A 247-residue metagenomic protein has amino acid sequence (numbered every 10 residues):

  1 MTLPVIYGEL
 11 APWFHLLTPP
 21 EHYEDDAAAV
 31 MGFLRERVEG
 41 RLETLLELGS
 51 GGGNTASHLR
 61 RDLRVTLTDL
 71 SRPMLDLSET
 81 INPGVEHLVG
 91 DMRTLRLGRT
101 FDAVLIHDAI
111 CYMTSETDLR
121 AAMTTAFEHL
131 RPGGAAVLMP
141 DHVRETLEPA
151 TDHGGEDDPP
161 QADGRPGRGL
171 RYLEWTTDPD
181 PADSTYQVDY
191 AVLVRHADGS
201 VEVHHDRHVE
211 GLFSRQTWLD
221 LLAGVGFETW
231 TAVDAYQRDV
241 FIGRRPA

Functional and structural regions predicted by a protein language model:
M1-E43: Conserved class I S-adenosyl-L-methionine
V38-E39, L59, L130: A generic alpha-to-beta junction signature in SAM-dependent methyltransferases
T44-L46, G51-T94: Class I SAM-dependent methyltransferase SAM/SAH-binding core
T94-V104: A short acidic, Gly/Pro-enriched loop at the edge of an enzyme's catalytic core that lines a small-molecule cofactor
D102-D118: A short SAM/SAH-binding and catalytic strip from SAM-dependent methyltransferases
R120-P132: A short glycine-rich, Lys/Arg-flanked "PGG" loop and its adjoining helix->strand segment in the class I
V137-T217: SAM-dependent methyltransferase
V209-A247: C-terminal lobe and adjacent flexible extensions of AdoMet/dcAdoMet transferase-like proteins
